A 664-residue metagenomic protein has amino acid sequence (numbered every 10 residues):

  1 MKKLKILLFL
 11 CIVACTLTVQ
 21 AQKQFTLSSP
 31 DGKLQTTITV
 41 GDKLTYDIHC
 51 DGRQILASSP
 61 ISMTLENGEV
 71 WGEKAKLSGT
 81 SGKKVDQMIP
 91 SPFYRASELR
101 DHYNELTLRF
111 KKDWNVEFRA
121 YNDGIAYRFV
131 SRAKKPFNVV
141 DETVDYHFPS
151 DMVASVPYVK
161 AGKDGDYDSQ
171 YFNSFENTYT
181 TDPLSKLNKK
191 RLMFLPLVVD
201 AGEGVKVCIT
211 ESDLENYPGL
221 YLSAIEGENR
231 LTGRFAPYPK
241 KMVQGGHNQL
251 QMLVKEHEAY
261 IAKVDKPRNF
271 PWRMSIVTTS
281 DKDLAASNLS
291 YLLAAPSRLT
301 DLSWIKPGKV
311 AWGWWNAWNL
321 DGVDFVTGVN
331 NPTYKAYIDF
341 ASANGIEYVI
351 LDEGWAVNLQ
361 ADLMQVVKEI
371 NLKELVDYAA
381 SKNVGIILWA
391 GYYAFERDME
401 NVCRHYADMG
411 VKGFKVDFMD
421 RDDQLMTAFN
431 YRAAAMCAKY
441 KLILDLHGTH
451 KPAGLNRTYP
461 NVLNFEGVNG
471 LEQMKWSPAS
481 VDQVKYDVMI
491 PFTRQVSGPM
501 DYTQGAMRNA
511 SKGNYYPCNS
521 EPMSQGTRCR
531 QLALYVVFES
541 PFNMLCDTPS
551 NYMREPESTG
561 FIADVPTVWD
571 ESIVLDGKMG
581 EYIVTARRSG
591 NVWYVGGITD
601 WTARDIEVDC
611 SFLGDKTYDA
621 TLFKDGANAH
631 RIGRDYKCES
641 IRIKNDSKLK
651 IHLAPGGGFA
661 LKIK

Functional and structural regions predicted by a protein language model:
M1-Q24: Bacterial Sec-dependent N-terminal signal peptides
K23-L293: N-terminal accessory beta-strand-rich subdomains and adjacent acidic, glycine-rich linkers that precede catalytic cores
I261-F340, N344: An acidic-aromatic substrate-binding cleft motif
A341, D417, L444, V537 (+1 more regions): Conserved, mostly hydrophobic/aromatic
D352-T527: Aromatic- and carboxylate-enriched substrate-binding clefts and catalytic-loop regions of carbohydrate-active enzymes
D547-Y594, H630-R634: Glycan-recognition and catalytic regions of carbohydrate-active enzymes
M579-D619, F659-A660: Carbohydrate-binding surface patches
I641-K664: C-terminal beta-strand-rich structural cap/linker in extracellular carbohydrate-active enzymes
